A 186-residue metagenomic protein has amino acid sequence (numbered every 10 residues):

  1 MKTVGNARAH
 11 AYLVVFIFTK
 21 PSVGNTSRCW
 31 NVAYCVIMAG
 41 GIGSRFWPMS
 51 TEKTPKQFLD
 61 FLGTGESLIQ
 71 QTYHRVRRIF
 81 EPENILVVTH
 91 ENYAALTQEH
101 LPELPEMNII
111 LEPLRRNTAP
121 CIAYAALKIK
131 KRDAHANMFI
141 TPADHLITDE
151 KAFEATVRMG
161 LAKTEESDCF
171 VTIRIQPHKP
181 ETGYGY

Functional and structural regions predicted by a protein language model:
K2-N6: Short linear segments in intrinsically disordered or otherwise low-structure-confidence regions
Y12, F16-F18: Aromatic (phenylalanine/tyrosine) cluster motif
F16, V23-I37, P48, E52 (+4 more regions): Conserved N-terminal catalytic core of the sugar/cofactor nucleotidyltransferase
E150-Y186: Conserved core of the sugar-phosphate nucleotidyltransferase
